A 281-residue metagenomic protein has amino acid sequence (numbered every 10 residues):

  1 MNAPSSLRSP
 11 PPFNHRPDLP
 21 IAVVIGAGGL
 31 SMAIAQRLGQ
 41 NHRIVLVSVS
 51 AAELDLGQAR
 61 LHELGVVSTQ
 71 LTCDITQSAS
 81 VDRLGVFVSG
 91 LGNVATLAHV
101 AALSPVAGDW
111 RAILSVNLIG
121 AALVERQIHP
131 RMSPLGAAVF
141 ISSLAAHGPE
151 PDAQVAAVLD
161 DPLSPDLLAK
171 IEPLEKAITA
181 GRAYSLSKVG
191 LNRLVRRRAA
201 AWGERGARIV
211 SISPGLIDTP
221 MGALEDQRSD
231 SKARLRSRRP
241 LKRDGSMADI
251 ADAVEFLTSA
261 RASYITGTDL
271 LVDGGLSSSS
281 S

Functional and structural regions predicted by a protein language model:
L7-V45: Canonical Rossmann dinucleotide-binding motif of NAD(H)/NADP(H)-dependent dehydrogenases/reductases, specifically
N41-L56: Conserved glycine-rich Rossmann-like NAD(P)H-binding loop of the short-chain dehydrogenase/reductase
L61-A79, A102: Rossmann-fold cofactor-recognition segment
L103-A107, P134-E204, L216-I217: Catalytic loop of short-chain dehydrogenase/reductase
G203, R208, I265-G267: Short, small/polar-rich loop/turn modules that mediate ligand/substrate recognition or access, typified
S213-L224: Short, flexible catalytic-loop segment of classical short-chain dehydrogenase/reductase
R243-V272, S277: C-terminal substrate-recognition "lid" of short-chain dehydrogenase/reductases
